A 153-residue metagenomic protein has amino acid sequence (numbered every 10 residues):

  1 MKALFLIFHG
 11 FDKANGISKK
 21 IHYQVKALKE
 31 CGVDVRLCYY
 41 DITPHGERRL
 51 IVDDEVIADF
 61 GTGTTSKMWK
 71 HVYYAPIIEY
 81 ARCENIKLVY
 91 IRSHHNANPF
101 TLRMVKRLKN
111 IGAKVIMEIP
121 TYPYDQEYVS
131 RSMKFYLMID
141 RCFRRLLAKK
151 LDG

Functional and structural regions predicted by a protein language model:
M1-H45, E84: N-terminal subdomain of nucleotide-sugar transferases
F8, S93-H94, E118-P123: Histidine-centered beta-alpha loop that forms part of the nucleotide-sugar donor binding/catalytic region in diverse
G32, I86, G112, K150-G153: Short, well-ordered alpha-helix to beta-strand connector turns
H45-P76, I91, V129-F135: A short, charged, and often flexible helix/loop element on the N-terminal side of the glycosyltransferase catalytic
I78-P99, A113-I116: Short N-terminal targeting/anchoring amphipathic segment
L88, L108-D125: Active-site proximal beta-strand in glycosyltransferases
P99, M104-N110, P123-Y124, K134-G153: Membrane-proximal helix-turn-helix segments that form the acceptor-binding/catalytic region of lipid-linked
